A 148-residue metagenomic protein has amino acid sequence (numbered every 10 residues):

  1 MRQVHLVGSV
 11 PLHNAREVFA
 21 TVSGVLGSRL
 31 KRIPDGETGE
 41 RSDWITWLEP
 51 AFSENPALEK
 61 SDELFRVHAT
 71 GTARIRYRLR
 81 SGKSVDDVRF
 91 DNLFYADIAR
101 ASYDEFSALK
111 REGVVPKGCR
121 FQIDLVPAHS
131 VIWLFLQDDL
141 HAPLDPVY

Functional and structural regions predicted by a protein language model:
M1-V147: Alpha/beta catalytic barrel-like cores
